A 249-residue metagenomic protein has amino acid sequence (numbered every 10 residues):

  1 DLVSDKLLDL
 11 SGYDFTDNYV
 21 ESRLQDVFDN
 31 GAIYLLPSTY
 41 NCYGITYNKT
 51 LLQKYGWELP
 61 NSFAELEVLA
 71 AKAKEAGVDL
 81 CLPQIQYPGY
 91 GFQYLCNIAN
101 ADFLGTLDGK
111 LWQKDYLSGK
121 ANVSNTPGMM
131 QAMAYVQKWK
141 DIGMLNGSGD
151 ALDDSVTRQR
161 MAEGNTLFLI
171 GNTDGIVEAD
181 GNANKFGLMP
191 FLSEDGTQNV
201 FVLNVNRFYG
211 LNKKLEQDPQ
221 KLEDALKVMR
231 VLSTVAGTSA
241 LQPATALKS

Functional and structural regions predicted by a protein language model:
D1-Y43, E58, E67, Y94-C96 (+1 more regions): Hinge/lid segment of periplasmic solute-binding proteins
A32-S38, Y43, E67-A121: Extracytoplasmic/periplasmic solute-binding protein
Y43-Y47, Y209-G210: Short glycine- and hydrophobic/aromatic-rich loop-to-beta-strand nucleating segment in the catalytic cores
Y55-E58, Q137-L152, G181-K185: A local structural motif
F63-E67, S148-A162: Short helix-initiation/N-cap motifs at beta->coil->alpha
K114-G149: Glycine-centered hinge/linker elements that transmit conformational signals in sensory and ligand-binding systems
L167-N172, G187: Paired acidic/hydrophobic, glycine-rich loop segments that form the ligand-binding mouth/hinge of periplasmic-binding
G175-A183, D195-S249: C-terminal lobe and pocket-closing loops of periplasmic/extracytoplasmic Venus-flytrap solute-binding proteins
